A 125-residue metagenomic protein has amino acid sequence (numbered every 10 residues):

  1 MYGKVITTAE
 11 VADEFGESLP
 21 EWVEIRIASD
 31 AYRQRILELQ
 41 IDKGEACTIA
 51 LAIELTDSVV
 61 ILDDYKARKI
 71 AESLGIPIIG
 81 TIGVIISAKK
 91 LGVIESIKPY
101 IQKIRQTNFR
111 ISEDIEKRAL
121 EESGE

Functional and structural regions predicted by a protein language model:
M1-S58, L74-P77, P99, D114: Active-site-proximal, substrate-binding regions of enzyme catalytic domains and RNA-binding/basic surfaces
T7-E17, A31, R68-E125: Acidic, PIN/NYN-like endoribonuclease modules and their adjacent C-terminal/linker elements
C47-A50, K66, G83: Active-site phosphate/pyrophosphate-handling residues
I61-L62: Short beta-strand scaffold positions
